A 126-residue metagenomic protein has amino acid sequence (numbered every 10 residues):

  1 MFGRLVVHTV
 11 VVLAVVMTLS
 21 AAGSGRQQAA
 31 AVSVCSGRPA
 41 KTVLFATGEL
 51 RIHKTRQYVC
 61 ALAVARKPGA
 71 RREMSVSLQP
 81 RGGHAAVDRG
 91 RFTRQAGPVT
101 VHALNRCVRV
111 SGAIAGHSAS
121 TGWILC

Functional and structural regions predicted by a protein language model:
M1-Q27: Secretory targeting and sorting signals
R26-C126: Post-signal peptide N-terminal regions of Sec-secreted extracellular proteins
